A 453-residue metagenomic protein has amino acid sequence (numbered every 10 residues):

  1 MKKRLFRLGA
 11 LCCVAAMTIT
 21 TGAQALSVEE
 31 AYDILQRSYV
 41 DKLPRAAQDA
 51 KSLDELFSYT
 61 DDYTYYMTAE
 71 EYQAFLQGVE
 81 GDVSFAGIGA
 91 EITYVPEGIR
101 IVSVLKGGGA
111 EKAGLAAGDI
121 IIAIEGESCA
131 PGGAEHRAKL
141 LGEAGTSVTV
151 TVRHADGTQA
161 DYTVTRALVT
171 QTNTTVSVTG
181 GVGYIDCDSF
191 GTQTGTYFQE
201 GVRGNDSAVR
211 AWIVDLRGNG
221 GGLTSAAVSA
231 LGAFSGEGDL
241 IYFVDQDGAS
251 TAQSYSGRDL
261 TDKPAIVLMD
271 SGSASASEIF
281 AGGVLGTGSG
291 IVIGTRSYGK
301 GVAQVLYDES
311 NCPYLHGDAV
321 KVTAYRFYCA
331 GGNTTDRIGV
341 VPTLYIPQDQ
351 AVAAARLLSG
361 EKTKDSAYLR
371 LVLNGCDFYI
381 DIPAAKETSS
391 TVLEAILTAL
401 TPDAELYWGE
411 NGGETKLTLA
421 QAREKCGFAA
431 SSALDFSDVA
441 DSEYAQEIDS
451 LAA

Functional and structural regions predicted by a protein language model:
R4-A25: Sec-dependent N-terminal signal peptides of Gram-positive bacterial secreted proteins and lipoproteins
A23-L26, G81-P131, T192: PDZ/PDZ-like domain segments forming the peptide/carboxylate-binding groove, activating on the N-terminal beta-strands
S27-E80, T149-T151, A155-D156: Interdomain regulatory linker/hinge segments that flank or connect interaction modules in polarity/junction/synaptic
V28-Q36, D49-F57, L76, G98 (+9 more regions): Extracytoplasmic/secreted envelope proteins and their assembly/folding machinery, especially bacterial periplasmic
A31, S52, A90, A110 (+7 more regions): Terminal peptide-recognition signature
R100, I122, E135-V176, A249-S250 (+1 more regions): PDZ-domain C-terminal substructure recognizer with occasional recognition of PDZ-binding tails
I120-T151, Q199, A226, K300-N311: PDZ domains, with a preference for the canonical peptide-binding region formed by the helix
S177, V182-C187, G191-A453: C-terminal "post-core" interaction segments
